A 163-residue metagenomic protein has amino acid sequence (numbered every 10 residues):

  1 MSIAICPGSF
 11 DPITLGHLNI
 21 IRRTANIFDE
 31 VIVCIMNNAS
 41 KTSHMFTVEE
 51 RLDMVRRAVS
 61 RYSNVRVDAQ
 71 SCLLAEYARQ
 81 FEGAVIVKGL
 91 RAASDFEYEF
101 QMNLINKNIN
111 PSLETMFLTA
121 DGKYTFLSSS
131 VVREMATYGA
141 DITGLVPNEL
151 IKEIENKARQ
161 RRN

Functional and structural regions predicted by a protein language model:
M1-N163: Nucleotidyltransferase catalytic core that binds NTPs
